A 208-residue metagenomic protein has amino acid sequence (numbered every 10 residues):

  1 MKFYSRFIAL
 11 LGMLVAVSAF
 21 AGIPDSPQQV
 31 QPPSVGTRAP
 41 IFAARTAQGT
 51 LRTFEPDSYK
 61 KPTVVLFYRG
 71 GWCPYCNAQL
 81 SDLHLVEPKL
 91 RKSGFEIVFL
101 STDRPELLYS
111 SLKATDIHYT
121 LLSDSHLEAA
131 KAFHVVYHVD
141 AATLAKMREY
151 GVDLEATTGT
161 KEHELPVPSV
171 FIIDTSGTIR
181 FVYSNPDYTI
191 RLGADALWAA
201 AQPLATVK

Functional and structural regions predicted by a protein language model:
M1-A9: Bacterial N-terminal signal peptides that target proteins for export
I8-S18: Bacterial N-terminal signal peptides
I23-E55: N-terminal "domain-start" segment that seeds a small globular fold
A39-P40, P62, V167-S169: Short loop/turn microsegments at loop-to-beta-strand junctions
E55-L83: Short active-site neighborhood of thiol/selenol oxidoreductases, capturing the structured segment around
A78-H134: Structural microenvironment flanking redox-active thiols in thiol-disulfide oxidoreductases
D124-T189: Thiol/selenol-based redox catalytic cores and closely related redox-interacting motifs
Y188-P203: A short, polar/charged loop-to-alpha-helix boundary motif
